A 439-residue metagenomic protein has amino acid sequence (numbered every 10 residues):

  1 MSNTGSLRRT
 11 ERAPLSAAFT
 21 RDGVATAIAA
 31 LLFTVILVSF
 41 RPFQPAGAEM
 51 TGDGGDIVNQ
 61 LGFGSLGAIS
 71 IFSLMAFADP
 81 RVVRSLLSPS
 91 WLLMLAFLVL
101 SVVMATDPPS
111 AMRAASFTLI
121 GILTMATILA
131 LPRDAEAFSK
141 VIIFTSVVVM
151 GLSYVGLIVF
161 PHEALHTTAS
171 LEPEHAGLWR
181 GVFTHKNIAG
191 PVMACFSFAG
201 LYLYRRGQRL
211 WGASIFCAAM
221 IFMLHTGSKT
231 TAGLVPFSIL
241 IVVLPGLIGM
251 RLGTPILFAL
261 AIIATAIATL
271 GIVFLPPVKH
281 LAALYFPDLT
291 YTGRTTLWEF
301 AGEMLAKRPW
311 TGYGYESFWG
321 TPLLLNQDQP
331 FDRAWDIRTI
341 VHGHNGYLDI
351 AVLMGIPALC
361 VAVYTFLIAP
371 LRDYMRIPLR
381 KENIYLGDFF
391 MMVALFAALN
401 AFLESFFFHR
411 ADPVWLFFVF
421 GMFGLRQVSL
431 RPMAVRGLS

Functional and structural regions predicted by a protein language model:
M1-L100, A130-K140, G207, Q427-S439: Transmembrane signal-anchor hairpin modules in multi-pass inner-membrane enzymes, especially those that act on
G54-L74, A115-T124, I188-S197, G233-L240 (+4 more regions): Membrane-embedded alpha-helical segments of multi-pass membrane proteins, especially the transmembrane helices
L66-S70, L98-V99, S139-E174, G181-L247 (+2 more regions): Alpha-helical transmembrane segments of multi-pass inner-membrane proteins
L87-A96, P108-A130, V141-S146, V192: Aromatic-anchored transmembrane helix interface
A130, Q208-L210, L244-L247, I256 (+2 more regions): Hydrophobic transmembrane alpha-helices and their immediate junctions
Y154-P161, H225-T226, V243-L289, G302-K307 (+1 more regions): A membrane-periplasm/extracellular boundary helix in multi-pass inner-membrane enzymes that assemble envelope glycans
A283-E299, K307, T311-M354, D373 (+1 more regions): Long extracytoplasmic/lumenal interhelical loops at the membrane interface of multi-pass membrane proteins
G387-S439: Transmembrane alpha-helices of multi-pass inner-membrane enzymes
